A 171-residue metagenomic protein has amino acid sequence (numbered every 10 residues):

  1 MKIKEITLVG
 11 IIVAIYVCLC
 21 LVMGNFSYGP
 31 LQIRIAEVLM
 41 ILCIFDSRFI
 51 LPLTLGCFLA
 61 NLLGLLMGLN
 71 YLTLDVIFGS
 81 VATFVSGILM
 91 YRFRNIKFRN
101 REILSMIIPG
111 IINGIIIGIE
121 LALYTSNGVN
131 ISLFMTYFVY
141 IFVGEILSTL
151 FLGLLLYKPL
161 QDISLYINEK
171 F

Functional and structural regions predicted by a protein language model:
M1-L51, L55: Hydrophobic transmembrane alpha-helices
N25-P30, V38, L59-F171: Membrane-embedded alpha-helical hairpins and interfacial helices in multi-pass inner-membrane proteins
